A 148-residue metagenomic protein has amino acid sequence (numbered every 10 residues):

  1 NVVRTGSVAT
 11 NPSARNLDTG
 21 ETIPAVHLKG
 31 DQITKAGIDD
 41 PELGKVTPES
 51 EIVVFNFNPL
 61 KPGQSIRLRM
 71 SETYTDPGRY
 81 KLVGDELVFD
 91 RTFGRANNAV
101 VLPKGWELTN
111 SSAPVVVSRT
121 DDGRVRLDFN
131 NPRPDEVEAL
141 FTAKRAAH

Functional and structural regions predicted by a protein language model:
N1-D40, D90-P114: Solvent-exposed beta-hairpin/edge-strand motifs
A14, V54-F55, A139-A143: Short beta-strand element of the conserved SAM-dependent methyltransferase core
D31-T34, V117-T120, D135-V137: A short local loop/turn or secondary-structure capping micro-motif enriched for an aromatic residue
D40, N97, V115-S118, N131-P134 (+1 more regions): CBM-like, beta-strand-rich accessory domains located in the C-terminal region of large, secreted polysaccharide-active
G44-V115: Surface-exposed, acidic/Ser/Thr-rich flexible loop segments
S50-I52, S65, D122-R126, E136: A generic structural signal for beta-strand entry/edge sites
W106-S111, R119-D121, V125-F129: Acidic/polar low-complexity flexible segments
R124-H148: C-terminal beta-strand-rich structural cap/linker in extracellular carbohydrate-active enzymes
